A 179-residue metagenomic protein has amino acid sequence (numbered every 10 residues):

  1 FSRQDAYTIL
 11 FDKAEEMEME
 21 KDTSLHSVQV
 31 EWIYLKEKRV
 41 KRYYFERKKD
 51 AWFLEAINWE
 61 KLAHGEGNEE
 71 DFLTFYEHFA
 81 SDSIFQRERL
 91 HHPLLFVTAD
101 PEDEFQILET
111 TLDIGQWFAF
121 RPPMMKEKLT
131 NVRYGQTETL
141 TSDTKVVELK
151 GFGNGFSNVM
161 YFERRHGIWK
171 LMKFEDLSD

Functional and structural regions predicted by a protein language model:
F1-R39, D100, E104-F156: Surface-exposed, charged secondary-structure patches
Y7, Y34, Y43-Y44, Y76 (+3 more regions): Sequence-level detector for tyrosine residue identity
Q29-E66, G155-D179: Short beta-strand edge/turn micro-motifs at domain boundaries
K49-R87, A99-Q106: Surface-exposed beta-loop interaction hotspot
F85, D103-Q106, Q116, Y161 (+1 more regions): Low-complexity, compositionally biased segments
Q86-L94: Surface-exposed patches in mature extracellular/periplasmic domains of secreted proteins
